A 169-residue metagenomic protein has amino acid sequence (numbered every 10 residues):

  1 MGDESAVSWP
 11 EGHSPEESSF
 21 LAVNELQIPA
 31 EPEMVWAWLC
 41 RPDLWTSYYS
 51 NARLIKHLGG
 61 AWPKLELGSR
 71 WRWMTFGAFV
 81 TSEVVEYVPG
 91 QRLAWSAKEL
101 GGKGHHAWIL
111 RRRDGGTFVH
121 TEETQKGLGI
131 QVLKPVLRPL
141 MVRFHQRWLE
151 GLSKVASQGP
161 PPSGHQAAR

Functional and structural regions predicted by a protein language model:
M1-G60, R169: Hydrophobic ligand-binding cavity/cleft-lining segments
E4-S5, E16, S96-R147, L152 (+1 more regions): Beta-strand/loop substructures that line and gate deep hydrophobic ligand-binding cavities in soluble
F20-A22, A78, Q91, G104 (+1 more regions): Residues at beta-strand starts and edge strands
Q27, S47, K56-H105, L128 (+1 more regions): Glycine-rich portal/gate segments that line the openings of hydrophobic small-molecule binding cavities
P29-E33, V85-G90, I109-F118: A short, structured loop/turn motif at beta-sheet edges
